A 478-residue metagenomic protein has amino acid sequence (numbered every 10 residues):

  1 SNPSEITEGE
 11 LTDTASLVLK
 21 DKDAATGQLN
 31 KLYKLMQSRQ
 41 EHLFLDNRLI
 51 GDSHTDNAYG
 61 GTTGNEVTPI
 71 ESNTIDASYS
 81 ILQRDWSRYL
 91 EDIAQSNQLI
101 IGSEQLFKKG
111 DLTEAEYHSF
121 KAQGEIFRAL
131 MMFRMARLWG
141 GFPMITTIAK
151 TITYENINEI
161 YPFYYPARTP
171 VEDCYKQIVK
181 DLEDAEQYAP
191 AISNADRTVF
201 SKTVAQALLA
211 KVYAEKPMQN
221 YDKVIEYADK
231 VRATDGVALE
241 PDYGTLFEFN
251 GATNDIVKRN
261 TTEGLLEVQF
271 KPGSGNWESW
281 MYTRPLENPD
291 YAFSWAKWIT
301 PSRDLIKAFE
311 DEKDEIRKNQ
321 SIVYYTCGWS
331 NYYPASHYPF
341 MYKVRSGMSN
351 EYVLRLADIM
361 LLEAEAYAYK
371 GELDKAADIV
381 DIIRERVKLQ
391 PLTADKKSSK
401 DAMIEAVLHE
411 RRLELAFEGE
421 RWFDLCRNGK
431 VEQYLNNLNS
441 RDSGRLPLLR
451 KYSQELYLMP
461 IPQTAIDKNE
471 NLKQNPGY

Functional and structural regions predicted by a protein language model:
S1-L49, A228, L446-Y478: Membrane-proximal, proline-rich intrinsically disordered regions
S1-N2, G60, Y89-L90, E159 (+6 more regions): Long, intrinsically disordered, low-complexity segments
A15, L43-G64, F142-I148, T153-Y154 (+2 more regions): Short, surface-exposed recognition loops and adjoining beta-strand edges that mediate ligand/DNA contacts, enriched
T26, N30, K34, G64-W139 (+7 more regions): Conserved, well-structured interaction surfaces
Q37, R134, L138-G141, E215-P217 (+3 more regions): Alpha-helix C-terminal capping/termination sites
I148, P301-L356, L362: Flexible, polar/acidic helix-loop-strand segments at domain edges
